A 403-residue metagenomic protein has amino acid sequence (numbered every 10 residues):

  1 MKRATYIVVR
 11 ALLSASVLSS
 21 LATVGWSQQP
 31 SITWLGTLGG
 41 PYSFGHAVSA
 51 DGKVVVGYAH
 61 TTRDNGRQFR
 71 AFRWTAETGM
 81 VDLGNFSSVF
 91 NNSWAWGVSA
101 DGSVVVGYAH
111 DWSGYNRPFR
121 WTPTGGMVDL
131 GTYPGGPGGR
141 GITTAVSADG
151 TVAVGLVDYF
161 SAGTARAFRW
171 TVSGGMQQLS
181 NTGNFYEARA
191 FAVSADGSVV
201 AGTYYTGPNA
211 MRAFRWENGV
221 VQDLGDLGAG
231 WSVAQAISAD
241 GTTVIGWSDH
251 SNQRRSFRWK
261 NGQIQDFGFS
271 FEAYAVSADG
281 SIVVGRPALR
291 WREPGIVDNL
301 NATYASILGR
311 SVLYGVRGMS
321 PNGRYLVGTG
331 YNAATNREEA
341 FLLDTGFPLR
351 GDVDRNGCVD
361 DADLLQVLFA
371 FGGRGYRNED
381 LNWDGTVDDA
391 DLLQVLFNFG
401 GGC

Functional and structural regions predicted by a protein language model:
M1-I7: N-terminal secretory signal peptides that target proteins for export/translocation
T5, F90, G385: Solvent-exposed, flexible loop/coil residues
V8, T23-P348: Conserved "turn/edge" positions that cap or connect secondary-structure elements within repeat/scaffolded domains
R10-A22: Bacterial N-terminal signal peptides
S19, G66, S113, S161 (+2 more regions): Secondary-structure transition/capping residues
S19, N65, H250, A362-L364 (+1 more regions): Short linear sequence motifs
I307, E339, D344-C403: Cellulosome-associated attachment modules in secreted, modular CAZymes
